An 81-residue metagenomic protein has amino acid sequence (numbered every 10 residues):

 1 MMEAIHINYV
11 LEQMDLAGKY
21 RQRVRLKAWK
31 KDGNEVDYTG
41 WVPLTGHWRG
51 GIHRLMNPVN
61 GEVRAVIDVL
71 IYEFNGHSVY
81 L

Functional and structural regions predicted by a protein language model:
M1-M14, V36-W41: Charged, amphipathic alpha-helical segments
K19-K30: A short, Trp-centered hydrophobic/proline-enriched beta-strand micro-motif
R23-R25, T39-W41, D68: Conserved beta-strand residues within beta-sheet cores
L26, H53-P58: SH3/SH3-like beta-barrel fold
K30, N57, E73: Acidic surface patches and DE-rich sequence motifs
V36-Y38, L44-G51: Acidic, low-complexity, intrinsically disordered interaction modules
P43-T45, A65-Y80: Structured surface patches comprising rigid loops and adjacent beta-strands/short helices at the edges of well-ordered
